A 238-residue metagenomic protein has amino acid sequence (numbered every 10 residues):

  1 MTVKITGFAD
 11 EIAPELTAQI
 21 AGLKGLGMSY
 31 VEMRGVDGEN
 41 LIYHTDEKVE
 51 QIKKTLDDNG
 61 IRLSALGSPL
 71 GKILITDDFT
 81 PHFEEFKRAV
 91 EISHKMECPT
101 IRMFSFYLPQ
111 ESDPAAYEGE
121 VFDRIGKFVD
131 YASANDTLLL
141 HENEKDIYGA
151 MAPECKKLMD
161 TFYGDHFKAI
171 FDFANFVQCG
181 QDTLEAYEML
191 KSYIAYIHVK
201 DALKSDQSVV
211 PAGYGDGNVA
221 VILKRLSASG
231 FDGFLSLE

Functional and structural regions predicted by a protein language model:
M1-P14: Boundary/entry segment of secreted carbohydrate-active catalytic domains
T2-I5, G22-M28: A short, Lys/Arg-enriched amphipathic alpha-helix followed by its capping loop at the start of a domain
I5, Y30-M33, L63-L66, K127-D216 (+1 more regions): Acidic/histidine-rich catalytic cores of soluble enzymes
P14-A21, G25, T55-D58, L74-A169 (+1 more regions): Active-site acidic/histidine proton-transfer and metal-coordination neighborhood in alpha/beta enzyme cores
L26-D37, S64-L70, F104-S105: Short, conserved active-site loops that position catalytic residues or coordinate cofactors/metal ions across diverse
M28, M33, I61, S93 (+3 more regions): A structural motif
E32-L56, F106-S112, Q207: Glycine-rich, proline-tolerant flexible connector loops at the mouths of alpha/beta enzymes
F234-E238: Short acidic/histidine-rich active-site segments
